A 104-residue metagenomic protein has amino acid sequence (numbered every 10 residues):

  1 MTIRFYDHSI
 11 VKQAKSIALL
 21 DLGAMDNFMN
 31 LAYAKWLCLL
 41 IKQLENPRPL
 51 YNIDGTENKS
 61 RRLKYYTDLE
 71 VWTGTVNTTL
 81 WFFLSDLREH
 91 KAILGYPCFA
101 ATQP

Functional and structural regions predicted by a protein language model:
M1-R4, I10-P104: Aspartic protease
